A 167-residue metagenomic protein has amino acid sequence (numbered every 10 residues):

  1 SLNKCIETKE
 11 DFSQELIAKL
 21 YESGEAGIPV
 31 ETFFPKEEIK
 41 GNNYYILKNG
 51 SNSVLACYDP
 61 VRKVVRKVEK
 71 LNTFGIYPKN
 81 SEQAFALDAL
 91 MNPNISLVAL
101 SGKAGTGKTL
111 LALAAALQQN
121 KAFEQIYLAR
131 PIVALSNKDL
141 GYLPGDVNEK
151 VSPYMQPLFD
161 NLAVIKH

Functional and structural regions predicted by a protein language model:
L2-E69: Interdomain "pre-motor" coupling segment immediately N-terminal to P-loop NTPase/helicase cores
V65-K70, N94, I132-G141: Short acidic (Asp/Glu) and glycine-rich catalytic loops that position anionic groups and cofactors
L71-T73, G102: Short, basic, glycine/proline-bearing loop/turn elements
G75-N94: N-terminal pre-P-loop "Q-motif" helix
L97: Walker A (P-loop) ATP-phosphate-binding motif of ABC ATPase nucleotide-binding domains
L100-G102, A112: Hydrophobic anchor at the beta1->P-loop junction of P-loop NTPases
G105-G107: Conserved glycine(s) of the Walker
L110-H167: Conserved P-loop
